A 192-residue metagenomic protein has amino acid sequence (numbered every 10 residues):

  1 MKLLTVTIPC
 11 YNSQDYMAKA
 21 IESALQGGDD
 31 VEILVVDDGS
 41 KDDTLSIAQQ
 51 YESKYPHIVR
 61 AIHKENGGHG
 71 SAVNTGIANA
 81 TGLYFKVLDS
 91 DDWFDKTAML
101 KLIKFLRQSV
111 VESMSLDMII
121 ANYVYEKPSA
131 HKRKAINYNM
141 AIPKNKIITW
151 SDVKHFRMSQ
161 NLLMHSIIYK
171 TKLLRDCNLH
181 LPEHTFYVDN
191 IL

Functional and structural regions predicted by a protein language model:
E22-V31: Short, acidic, metal-binding catalytic loop of nucleotide-sugar glycosyltransferases
S23, D37-S46, G67-G68: A conserved acidic beta->alpha catalytic loop
V31-G39, R60-E65, D89-S90: Short beta-strand/loop segment that forms part of the nucleotide-sugar
D43, D92-F105: Acidic donor-binding/catalytic loop of UDP-sugar-dependent glycosyltransferases, especially processive GT2
K64-A80: Glycine-rich, basic loop-to-helix element that forms the pyrophosphate-binding segment of sugar-nucleotide handling
F85: Short aromatic/hydrophobic "clamp" motif used to bind/position activated sugar donors
M99-A135: Conserved donor NDP-sugar-binding/catalytic core segment of glycosyltransferases
I147-L192: Conserved nucleotide-sugar donor-binding catalytic segment
